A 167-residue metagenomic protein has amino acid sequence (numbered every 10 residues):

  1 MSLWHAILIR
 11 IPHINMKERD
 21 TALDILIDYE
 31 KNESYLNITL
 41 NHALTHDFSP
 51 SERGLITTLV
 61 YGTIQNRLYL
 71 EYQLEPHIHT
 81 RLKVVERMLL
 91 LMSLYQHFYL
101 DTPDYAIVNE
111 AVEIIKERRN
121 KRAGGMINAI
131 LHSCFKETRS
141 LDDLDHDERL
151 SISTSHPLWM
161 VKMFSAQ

Functional and structural regions predicted by a protein language model:
L3, I7-Q167: Class I Rossmann-like S-adenosyl-L-methionine
